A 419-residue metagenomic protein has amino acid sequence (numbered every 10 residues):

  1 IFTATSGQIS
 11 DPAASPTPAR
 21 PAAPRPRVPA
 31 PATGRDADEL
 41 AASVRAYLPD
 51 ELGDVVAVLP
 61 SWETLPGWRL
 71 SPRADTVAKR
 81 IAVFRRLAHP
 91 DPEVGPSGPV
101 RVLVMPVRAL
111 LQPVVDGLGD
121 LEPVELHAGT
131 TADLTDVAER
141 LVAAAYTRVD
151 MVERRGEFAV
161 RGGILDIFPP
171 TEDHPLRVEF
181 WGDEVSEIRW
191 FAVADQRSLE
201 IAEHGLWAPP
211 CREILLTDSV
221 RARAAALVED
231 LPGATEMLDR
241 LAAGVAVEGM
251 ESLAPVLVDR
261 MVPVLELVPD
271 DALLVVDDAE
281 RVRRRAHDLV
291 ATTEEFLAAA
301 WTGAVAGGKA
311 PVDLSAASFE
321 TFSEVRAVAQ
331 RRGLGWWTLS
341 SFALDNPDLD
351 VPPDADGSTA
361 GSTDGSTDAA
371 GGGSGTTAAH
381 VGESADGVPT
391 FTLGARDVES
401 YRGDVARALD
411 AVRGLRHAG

Functional and structural regions predicted by a protein language model:
I1-G419: Conserved beta-alpha structural segments and adjacent helices that either
